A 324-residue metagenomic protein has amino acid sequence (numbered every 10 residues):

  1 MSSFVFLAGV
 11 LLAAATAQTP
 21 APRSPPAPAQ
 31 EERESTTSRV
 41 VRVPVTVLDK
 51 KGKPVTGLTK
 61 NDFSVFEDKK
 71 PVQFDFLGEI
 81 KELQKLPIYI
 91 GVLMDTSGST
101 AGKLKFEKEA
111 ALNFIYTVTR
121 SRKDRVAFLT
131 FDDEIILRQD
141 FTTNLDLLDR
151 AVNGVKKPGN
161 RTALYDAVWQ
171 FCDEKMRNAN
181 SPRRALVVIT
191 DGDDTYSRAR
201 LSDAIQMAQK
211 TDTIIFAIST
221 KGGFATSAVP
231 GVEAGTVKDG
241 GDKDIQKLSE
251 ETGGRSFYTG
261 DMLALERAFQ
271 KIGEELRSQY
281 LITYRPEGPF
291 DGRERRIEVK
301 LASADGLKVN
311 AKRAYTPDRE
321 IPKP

Functional and structural regions predicted by a protein language model:
S2-A14: Bacterial N-terminal signal peptides
A17-P324: Scaffold/interface architecture of coatomer-like assemblies
